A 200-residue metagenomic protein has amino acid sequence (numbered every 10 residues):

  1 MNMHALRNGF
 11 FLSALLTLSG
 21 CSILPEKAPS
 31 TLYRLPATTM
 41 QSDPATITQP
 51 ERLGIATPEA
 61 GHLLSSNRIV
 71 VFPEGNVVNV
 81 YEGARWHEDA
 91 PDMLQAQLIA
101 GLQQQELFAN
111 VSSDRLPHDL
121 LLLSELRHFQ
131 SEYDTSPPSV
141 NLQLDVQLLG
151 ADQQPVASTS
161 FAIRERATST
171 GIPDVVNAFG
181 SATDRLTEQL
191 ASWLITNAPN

Functional and structural regions predicted by a protein language model:
M1-C21: Sec-dependent bacterial lipoprotein signal peptides
H4, S192-N200: Generic C-terminal helix-cap and adjacent flexible tail
C21-E88, N197-N200: A structural "domain/chain start" motif
I23-S42, A100, Q104-D152, S169: Surface-exposed short loop/turn segments
Q49-E51, S65-N67, H118-L122, P138-L144 (+1 more regions): Envelope-exposed proteins and targeting segments
P58, E125-F129, A162-R164: Generic short beta-strand segments
N76-R85, D152-E188, S192: Short secondary-structure boundary motifs at beta->alpha junctions and helix caps
P91, Q95, I99, Q105 (+3 more regions): Extracytoplasmic/secreted envelope proteins and their assembly/folding machinery, especially bacterial periplasmic
